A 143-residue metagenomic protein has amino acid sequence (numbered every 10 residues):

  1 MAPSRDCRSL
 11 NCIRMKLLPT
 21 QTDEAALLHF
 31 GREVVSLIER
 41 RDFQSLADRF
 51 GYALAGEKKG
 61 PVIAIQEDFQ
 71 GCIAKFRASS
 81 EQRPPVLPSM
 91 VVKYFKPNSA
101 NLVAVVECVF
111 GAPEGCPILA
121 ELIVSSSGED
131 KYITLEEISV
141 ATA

Functional and structural regions predicted by a protein language model:
A2-N11, R32, K93-N101, P113 (+1 more regions): Extended interaction regions within the primary functional domain
A2-S36, R40: Short, low-complexity N-terminal intrinsically disordered segments enriched in polar/charged residues
L28, V35, Q44, Q66-A74: Generic detector of well-ordered alpha-helical segments enriched in charged/polar residues, highlighting helical
R41-A53: Short, well-ordered alpha-helical segments enriched in acidic and aromatic residues
G56-A64: A short gly/proline-enriched turn/hairpin at secondary-structure junctions
F69-P117: Surface-exposed, charged secondary-structure patches
G111-A143: Short beta-strand edge/turn micro-motifs at domain boundaries
